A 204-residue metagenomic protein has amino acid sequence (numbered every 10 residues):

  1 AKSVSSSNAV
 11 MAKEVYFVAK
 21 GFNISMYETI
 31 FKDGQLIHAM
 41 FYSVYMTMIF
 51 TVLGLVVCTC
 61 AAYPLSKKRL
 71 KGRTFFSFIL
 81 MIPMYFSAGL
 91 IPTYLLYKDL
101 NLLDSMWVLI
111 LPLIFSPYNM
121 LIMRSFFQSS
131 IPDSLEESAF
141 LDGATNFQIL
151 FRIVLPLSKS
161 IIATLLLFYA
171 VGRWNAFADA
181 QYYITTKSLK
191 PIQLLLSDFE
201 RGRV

Functional and structural regions predicted by a protein language model:
A1-V204: A hydrophobic, multi-pass inner-membrane permease signature
